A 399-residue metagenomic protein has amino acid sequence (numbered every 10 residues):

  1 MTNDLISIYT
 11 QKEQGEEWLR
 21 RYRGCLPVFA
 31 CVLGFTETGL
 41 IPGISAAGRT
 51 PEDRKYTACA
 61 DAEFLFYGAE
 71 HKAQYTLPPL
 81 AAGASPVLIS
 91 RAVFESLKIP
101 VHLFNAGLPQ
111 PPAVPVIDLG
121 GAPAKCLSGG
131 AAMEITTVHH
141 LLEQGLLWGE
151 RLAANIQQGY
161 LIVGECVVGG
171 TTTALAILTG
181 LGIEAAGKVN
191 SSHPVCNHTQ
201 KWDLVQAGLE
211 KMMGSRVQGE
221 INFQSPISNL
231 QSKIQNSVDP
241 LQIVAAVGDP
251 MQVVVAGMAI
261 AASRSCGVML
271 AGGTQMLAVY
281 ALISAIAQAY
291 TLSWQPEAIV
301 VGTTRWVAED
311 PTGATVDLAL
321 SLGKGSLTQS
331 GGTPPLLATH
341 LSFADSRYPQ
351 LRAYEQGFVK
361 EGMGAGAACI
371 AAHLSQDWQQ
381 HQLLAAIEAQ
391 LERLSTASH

Functional and structural regions predicted by a protein language model:
M1-G164, V168-N222, K233-H399: N-terminal loops that bind phosphate or other acidic moieties and the adjacent beta-alpha structural core
